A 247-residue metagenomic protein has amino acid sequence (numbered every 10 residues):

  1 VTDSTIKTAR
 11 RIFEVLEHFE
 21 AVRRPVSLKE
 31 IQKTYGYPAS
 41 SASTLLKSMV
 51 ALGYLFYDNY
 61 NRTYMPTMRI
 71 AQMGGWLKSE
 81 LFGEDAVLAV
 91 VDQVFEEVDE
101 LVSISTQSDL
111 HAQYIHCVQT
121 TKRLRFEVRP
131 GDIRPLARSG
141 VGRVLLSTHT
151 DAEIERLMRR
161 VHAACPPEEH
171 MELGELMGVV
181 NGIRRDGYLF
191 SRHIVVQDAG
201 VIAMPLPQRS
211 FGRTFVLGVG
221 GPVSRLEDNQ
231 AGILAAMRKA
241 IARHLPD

Functional and structural regions predicted by a protein language model:
V1-E80, A242, P246: N-terminal helix-turn-helix
R11, R69, A86, E175 (+1 more regions): Charged catalytic carboxylate motif
L45, A86-E97, D186, R243 (+1 more regions): Amphipathic alpha-helical regulatory segments at dimerization interfaces that relay allosteric signals between sensory
L55-Y57, I104-S105, L206: A structural signal for short hydrophobic beta-strand segments in well-ordered beta-sheet cores
N61-R160: Amphipathic alpha-helical effector-binding/dimerization core of metabolite-sensing transcriptional regulators
E168-R243: Extended hydrophobic
